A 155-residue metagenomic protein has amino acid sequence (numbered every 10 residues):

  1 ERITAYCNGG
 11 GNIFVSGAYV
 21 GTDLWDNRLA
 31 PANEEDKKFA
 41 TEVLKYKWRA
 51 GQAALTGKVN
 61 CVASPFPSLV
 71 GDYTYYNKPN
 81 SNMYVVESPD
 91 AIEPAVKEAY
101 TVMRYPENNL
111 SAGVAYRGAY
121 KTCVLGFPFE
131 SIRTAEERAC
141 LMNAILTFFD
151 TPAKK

Functional and structural regions predicted by a protein language model:
E1-N82: A glycine-rich, often tryptophan-bearing local segment used as a flexible ligand/cofactor-contacting loop or short
E1-T4, P89, M142, L146: Short amphipathic alpha-helical segments and helix-helix/interface helices
G10-I13, A119, L125, I145: Residue-level detector of buried hydrophobic side-chain packing in well-ordered secondary-structure elements
F14, V20-D26, A112-V114, R133-R138 (+1 more regions): Generic local-structure boundary detector
N33, T41, G113-A119, K154: Intrinsic disorder/low-complexity segments
R49-T134: Catalytic beta-strand/loop cores that center a nucleophilic Ser/Cys/Thr and support acyl-enzyme chemistry
G126-K155: A recurrent domain-boundary module in secreted/ectodomain proteins
